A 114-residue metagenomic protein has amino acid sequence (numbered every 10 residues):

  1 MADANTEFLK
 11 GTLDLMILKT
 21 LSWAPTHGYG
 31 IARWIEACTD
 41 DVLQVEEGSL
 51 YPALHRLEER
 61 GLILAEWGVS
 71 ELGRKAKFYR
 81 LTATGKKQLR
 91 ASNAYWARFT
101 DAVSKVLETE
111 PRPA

Functional and structural regions predicted by a protein language model:
M1-D3, Y79: A positively charged, amphipathic N-terminal helix/segment that binds anionic biomolecules
D3-E7, W67-G68: Short beta-strand/turn micro-motifs at beta-sheet edges
N5-S49: N-terminal helix-turn-helix DNA-binding core of bacterial DNA-binding proteins
L50-L57: Basic amphipathic alpha-helical segments that dock to polyanions
E58-K75, R80: Beta-hairpin "wing" of winged helix-turn-helix
L81-G85: Accessory beta->alpha helical hairpin/"wing" motif in late/C-terminal subdomains of nucleic-acid enzymes
K86-A114: Amphipathic alpha-helical dimerization/coiled-coil segments that flank or bridge DNA-binding/regulatory modules
